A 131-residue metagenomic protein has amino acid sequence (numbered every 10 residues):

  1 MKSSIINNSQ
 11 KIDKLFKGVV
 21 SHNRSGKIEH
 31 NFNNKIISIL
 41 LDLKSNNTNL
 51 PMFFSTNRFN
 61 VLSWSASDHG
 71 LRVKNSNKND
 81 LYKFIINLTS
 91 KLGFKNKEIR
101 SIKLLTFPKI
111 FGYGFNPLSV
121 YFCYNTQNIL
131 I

Functional and structural regions predicted by a protein language model:
M1-I131: Mature, function-bearing regions of proteins
